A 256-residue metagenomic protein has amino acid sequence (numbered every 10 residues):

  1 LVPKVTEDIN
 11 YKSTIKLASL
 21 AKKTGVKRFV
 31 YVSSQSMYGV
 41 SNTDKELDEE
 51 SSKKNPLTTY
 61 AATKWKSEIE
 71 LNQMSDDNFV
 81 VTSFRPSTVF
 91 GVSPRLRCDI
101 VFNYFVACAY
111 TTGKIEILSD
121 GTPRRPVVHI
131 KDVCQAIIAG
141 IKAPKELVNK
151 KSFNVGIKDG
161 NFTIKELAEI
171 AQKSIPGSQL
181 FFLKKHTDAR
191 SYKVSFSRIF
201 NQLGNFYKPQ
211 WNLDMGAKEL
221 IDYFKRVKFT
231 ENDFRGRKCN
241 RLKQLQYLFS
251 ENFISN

Functional and structural regions predicted by a protein language model:
L1-I9: NAD(P)H-binding glycine-rich loop region in Rossmannoid oxidoreductase-like domains and their noncatalytic homologs
S13, L17-A21, E70-L71, A136 (+1 more regions): Hydrophobic positions on the long internal alpha-helix of Rossmann-like NAD(P)-dependent oxidoreductase domains
S13-K16, R28, K66-S67, H129-D132: Conserved cofactor-binding/catalytic machinery of classical short-chain dehydrogenase/reductase
I15-T59: Conserved Rossmann-fold NAD(P)-dependent oxidoreductase catalytic core, especially the SDR/UDP-sugar
V40-T43, N55-R85, A109-T111: Active-site Tyr-X1-5-Lys
P56-T63, P86, P94, C98-F102 (+1 more regions): The catalytic Tyr-centered alpha-helix of NAD(P)H-dependent dehydrogenases
G113, L118-N256: C-terminal substrate-binding subdomain of Rossmann-fold SDR/epimerase-dehydratase oxidoreductases
